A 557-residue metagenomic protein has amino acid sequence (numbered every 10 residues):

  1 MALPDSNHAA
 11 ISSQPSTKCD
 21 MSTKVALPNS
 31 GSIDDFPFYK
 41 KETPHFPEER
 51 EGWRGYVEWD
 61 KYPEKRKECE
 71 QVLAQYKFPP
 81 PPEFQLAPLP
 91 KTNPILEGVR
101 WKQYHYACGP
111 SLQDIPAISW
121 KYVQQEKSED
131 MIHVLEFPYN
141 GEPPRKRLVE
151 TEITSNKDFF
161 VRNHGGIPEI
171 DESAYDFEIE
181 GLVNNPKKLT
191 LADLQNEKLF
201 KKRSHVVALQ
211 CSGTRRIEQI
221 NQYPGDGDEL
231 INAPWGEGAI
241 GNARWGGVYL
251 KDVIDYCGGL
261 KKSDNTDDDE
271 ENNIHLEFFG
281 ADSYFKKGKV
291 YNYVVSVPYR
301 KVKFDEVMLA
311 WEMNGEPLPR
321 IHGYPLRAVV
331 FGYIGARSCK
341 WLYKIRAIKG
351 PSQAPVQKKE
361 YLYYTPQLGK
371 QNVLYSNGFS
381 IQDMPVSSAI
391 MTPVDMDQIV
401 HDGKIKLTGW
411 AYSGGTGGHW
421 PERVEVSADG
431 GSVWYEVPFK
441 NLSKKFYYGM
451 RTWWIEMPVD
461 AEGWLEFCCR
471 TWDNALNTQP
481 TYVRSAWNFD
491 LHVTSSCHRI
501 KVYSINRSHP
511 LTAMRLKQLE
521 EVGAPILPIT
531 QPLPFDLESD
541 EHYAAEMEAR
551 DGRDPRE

Functional and structural regions predicted by a protein language model:
A2-E178, V183-L189, N196-K202, Y256-E557: Extended, aromatic/histidine-rich regions of cofactor-dependent oxidoreductases associated with respiratory
G166, I231-N242: Second-shell loop/turn segments in exported
Y175, T190, R203-V207, G246-Y249: Generic hydrophobic, aliphatic-rich segments that mediate packing or membrane embedding
L189-D193, N221-Y223: Short, glycine/acidic-enriched capping/hinge loops at junctions between secondary-structure elements
S204-W235: Residues forming anionic-ligand binding surfaces in small-molecule and nucleic-acid pockets of primarily soluble enzymes
G213-P224, D255-K262, L476: Short regulatory "switch" loops immediately downstream of catalytic or recognition motifs within protein catalytic
T214, A239-N242, V248, E316 (+2 more regions): Gly/Ser/Thr-rich helix-start
E237-D252, G258, K262: Mid-length scaffold segments of soluble, non-membrane domains
